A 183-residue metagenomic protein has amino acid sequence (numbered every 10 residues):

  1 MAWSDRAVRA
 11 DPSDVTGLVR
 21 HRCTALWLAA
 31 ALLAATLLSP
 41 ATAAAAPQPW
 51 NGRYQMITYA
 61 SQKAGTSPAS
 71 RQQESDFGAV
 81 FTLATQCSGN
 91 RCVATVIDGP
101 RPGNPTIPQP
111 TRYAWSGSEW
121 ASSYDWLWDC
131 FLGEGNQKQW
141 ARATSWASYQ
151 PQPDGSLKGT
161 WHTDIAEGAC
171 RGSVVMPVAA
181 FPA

Functional and structural regions predicted by a protein language model:
M1-A45: Secretory targeting and sorting signals
A46-Q72, L157-W161: Tryptophan-anchored aromatic micro-motifs
A46-R53, A84-R91, Y113-W120, S148-L157 (+1 more regions): A short, structured loop/turn motif at beta-sheet edges
T58-Y59, D98-G99, Y124-L127, W161-I165: Beta-turn initiation residues at beta-strand->coil junctions
S61-Q72, D129-K138, I165-V174: Flexible, membrane-facing loop/turn or short amphipathic-helix motifs that contact lipid bilayers or gate lipid-binding
R71-A143: Predominantly extracellular/secreted and cell-surface proteins with exposed, flexible low-complexity segments
Q139-I165: Internal, hydrophobic beta-strand segments that form the core of beta-sheet-rich folds
S156-A183: Edge beta-strand at a domain terminus
